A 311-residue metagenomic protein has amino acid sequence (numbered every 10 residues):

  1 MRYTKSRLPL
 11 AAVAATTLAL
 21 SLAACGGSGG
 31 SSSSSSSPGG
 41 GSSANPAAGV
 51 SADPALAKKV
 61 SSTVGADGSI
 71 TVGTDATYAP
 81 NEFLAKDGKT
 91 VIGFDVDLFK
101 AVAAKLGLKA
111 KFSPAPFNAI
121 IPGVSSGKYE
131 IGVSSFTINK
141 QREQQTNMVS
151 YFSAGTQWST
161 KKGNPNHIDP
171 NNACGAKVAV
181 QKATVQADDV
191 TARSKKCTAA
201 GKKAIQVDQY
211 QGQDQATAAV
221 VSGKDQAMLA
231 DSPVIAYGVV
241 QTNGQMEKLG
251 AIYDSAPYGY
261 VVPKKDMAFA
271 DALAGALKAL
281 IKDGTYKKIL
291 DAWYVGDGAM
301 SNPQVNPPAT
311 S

Functional and structural regions predicted by a protein language model:
L20-A24: C-terminal motif of bacterial Sec signal peptides marking the signal peptidase cleavage site
G26-G29: Bacterial signal peptide processing site
G40-S134, A272, D283: Extracytoplasmic small-molecule ligand-binding "clamshell" domains of the periplasmic binding protein/Venus flytrap
A76, S153-T160, A236, V240-L277 (+1 more regions): Periplasmic-binding protein-like
A79, V91-A104, F136, G155-G212 (+1 more regions): Bilobed "Venus flytrap"/periplasmic-binding protein-like clamshell domains and structurally analogous long
K109-N172: Acidic, polar ligand-binding/catalytic clefts
K111-P122, N166, Q206-A218, A256: Short helix-initiation/N-cap motifs at beta->coil->alpha
F136-E143, T191-A192, V221-D254: A ligand-binding cleft/hinge motif common to bilobed small-molecule-binding domains
